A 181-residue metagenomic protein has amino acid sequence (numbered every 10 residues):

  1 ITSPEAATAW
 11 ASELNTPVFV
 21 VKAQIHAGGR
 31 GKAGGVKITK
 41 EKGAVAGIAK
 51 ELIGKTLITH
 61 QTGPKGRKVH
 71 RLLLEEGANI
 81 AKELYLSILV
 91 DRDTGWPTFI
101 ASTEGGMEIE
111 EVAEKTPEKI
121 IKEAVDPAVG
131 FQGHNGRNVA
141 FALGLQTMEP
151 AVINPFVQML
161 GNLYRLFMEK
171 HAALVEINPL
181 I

Functional and structural regions predicted by a protein language model:
I1, V21-I48, Y85, E108-I109 (+1 more regions): Glycine-rich phosphate-binding loop of ATP-grasp-fold ATP-dependent ligases
I1-P17, A23, P150: A conserved helix-loop-beta module that forms one wall/lid of the active-site cleft in ATP-utilizing catalytic domains
T2, K37-A44, G66, A78 (+3 more regions): Catalytic cores of large soluble enzymes that bind and process phosphate-bearing ligands
A9-S12, A46-K50, Q158-G161, R165: Solvent-exposed alpha-helical segments within well-ordered globular domains of core cellular machineries
N15-G31, T59-I80, L86, Y164-E169 (+1 more regions): ATP-grasp fold ATP-binding core
K42-T62, N135, V139: Catalytic core of tubulin tyrosine ligase-like
G63-A124: Hydrophobic alpha-helical hairpins/lids featuring a short glycine-rich hinge
T116, A124-I181: Glycine-rich, mobile lid/loop segments that gate access to catalytic sites or pores
